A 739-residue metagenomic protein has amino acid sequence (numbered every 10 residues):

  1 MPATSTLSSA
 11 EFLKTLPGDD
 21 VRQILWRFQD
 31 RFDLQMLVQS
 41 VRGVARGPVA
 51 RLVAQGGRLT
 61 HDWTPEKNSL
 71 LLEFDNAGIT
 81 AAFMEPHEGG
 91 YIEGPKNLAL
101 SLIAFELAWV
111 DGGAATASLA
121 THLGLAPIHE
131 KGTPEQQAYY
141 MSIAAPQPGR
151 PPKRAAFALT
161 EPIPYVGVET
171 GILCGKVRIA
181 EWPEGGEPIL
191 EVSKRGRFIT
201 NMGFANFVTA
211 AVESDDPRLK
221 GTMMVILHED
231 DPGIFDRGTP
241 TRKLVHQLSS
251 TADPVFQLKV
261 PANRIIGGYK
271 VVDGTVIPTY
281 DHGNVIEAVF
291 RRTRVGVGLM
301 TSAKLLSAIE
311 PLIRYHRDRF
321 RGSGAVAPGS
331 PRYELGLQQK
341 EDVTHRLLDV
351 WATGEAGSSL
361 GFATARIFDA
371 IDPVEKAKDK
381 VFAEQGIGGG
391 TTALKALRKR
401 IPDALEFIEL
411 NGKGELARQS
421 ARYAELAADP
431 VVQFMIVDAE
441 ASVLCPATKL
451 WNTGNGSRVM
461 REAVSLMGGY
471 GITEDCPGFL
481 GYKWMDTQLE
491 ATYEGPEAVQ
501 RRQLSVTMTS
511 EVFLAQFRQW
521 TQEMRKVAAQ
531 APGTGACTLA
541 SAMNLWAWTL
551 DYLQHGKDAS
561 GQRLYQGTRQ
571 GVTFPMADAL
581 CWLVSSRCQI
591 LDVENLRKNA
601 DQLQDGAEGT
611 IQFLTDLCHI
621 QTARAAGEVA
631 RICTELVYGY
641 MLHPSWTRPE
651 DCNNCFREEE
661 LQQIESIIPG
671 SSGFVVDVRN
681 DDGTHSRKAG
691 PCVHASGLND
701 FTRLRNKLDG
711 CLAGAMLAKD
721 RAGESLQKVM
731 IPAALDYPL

Functional and structural regions predicted by a protein language model:
M1-L119, Y139, I143, Q147-R150 (+3 more regions): Amphipathic, small/basic residue-rich leader segments at the start of a protein or domain
P2-D20, P430-M435, V459, G469-C537 (+1 more regions): Glycine-rich phosphate/cofactor-binding loops in nucleotide/flavin-utilizing enzymes
T4, P240-E355, C445-P446, Q488-V584: Glycine-rich beta->alpha junctions and the first turn(s) of the following alpha-helix
L25-W26, A54-T64, Y91, V276-G296 (+6 more regions): Glycine-rich cofactor-pocket loops
R150-E161: A short, Trp-centered hydrophobic/proline-enriched beta-strand micro-motif
E187-T239: A short core secondary-structure module
G357-F362, G456-A463, L580-K598, R624-T634: Extended, well-ordered alpha-helical segments in internal regulatory regions
A441-Y470, T615-T634: Charged, glycine-rich active-site and insertion segments that engage polyanionic ligands
